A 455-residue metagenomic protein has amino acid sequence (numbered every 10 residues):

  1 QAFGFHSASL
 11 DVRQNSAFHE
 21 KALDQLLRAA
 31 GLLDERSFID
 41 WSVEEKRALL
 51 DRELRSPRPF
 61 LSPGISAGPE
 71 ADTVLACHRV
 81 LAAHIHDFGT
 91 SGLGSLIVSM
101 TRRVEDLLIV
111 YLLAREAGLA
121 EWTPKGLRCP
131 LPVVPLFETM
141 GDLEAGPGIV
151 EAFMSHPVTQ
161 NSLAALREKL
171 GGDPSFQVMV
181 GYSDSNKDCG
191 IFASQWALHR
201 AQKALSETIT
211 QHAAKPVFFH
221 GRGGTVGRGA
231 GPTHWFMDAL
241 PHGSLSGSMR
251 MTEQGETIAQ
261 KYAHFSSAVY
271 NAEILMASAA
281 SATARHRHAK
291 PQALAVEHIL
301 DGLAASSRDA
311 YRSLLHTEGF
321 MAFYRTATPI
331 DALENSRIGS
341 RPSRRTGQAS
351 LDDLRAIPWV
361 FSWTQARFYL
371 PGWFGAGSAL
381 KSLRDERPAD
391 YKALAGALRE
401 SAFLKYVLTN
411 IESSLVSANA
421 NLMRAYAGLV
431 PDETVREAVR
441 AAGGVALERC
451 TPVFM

Functional and structural regions predicted by a protein language model:
Q1-A120, P124-P132, G141-D142, D173-S175: Active-site-facing alpha/beta catalytic cores
G4, P135, G224: Conserved, mostly hydrophobic/aromatic
D11-R13, F18-E20, L32-S66, L75-R79 (+7 more regions): Acidic, glycine-enriched catalytic cores built around paired aspartates
K21-L23, V104-L112, E144-G148, D188-I191 (+1 more regions): A short acidic (Asp/Glu
V43-A48, E70-F88, R103-K125, V150-V178 (+4 more regions): Structured alpha-helical segments in the cores of large, soluble enzyme domains
A120-F137, N161-K169, F219-H220, Y324-R325: A generic structural motif
L136, G148-E151, N186-Q195, A201-Q211 (+1 more regions): C-terminal structured domains
T225-M249, E253-E256: Acidic/histidine-rich catalytic neighborhood
